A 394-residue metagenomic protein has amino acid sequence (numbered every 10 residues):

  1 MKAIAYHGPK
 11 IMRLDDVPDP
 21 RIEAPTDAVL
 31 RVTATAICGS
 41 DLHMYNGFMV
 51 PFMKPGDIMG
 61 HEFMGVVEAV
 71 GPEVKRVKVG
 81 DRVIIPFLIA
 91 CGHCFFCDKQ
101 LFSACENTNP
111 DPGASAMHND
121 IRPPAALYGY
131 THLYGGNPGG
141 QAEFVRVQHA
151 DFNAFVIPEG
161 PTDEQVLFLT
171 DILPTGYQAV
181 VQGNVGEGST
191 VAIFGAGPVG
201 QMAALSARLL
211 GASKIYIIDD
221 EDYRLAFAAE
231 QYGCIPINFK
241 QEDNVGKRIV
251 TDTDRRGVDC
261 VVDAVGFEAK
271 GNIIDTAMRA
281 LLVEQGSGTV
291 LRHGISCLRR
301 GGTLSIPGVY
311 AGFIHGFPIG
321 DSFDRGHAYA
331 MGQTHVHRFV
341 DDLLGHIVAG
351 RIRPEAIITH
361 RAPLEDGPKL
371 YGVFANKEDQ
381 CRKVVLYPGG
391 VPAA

Functional and structural regions predicted by a protein language model:
P18-T35, F48-D98, S103, D111-A116 (+1 more regions): Glycine-rich beta-strand-centered segment in the early N-terminal region that forms part of a ligand/cofactor-binding
A36, G71, L88, V262-A269 (+1 more regions): Short glycine-/small-residue-rich Rossmann-like dinucleotide-binding loops
C91-F194: NAD(P)H dinucleotide-binding glycine-rich loop of Rossmann-like/cofactor-binding domains, especially the beta1-alpha1
T190-A196, Q201, R208-H293: Adenosine-nucleotide cofactor-binding segment
E242, R256, R292, V336-A394: C-terminal hydrophobic helical "lid"/dimerization subdomain of Rossmann-like NAD(P)H-dependent oxidoreductases
M278-G312, Y329-A330: ADP-ribose/adenylate-binding Rossmann-like module
R300-P307, F317-A356, D379: Rossmann-fold dehydrogenase core element
